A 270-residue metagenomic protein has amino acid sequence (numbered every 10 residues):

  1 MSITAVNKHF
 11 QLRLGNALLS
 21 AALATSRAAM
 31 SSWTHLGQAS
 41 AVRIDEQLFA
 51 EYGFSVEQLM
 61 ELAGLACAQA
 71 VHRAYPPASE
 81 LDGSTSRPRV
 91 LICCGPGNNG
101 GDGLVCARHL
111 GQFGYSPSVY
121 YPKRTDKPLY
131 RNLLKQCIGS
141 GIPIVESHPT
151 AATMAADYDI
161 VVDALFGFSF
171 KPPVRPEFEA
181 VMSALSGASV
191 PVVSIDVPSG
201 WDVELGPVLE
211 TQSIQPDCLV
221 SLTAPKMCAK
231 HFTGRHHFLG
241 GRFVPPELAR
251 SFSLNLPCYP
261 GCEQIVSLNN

Functional and structural regions predicted by a protein language model:
S2-S86, A249-G261, I265-N270: Positively charged, low-complexity intrinsically disordered leader regions
R13, A29-L36, Y158-N270: YjeF_N-associated NAD(P)HX repair module
R43, E51, A78, A151 (+3 more regions): A broad, structure-centric signal for solvent-exposed, well-ordered loop/edge residues that line or flank functional
C67, C93-C94, C106, C137 (+4 more regions): Generic recognition of cysteine residues
Q69-G167, P173-I195: Nucleotide and nucleotide-moiety/phosphate-recognizing core
